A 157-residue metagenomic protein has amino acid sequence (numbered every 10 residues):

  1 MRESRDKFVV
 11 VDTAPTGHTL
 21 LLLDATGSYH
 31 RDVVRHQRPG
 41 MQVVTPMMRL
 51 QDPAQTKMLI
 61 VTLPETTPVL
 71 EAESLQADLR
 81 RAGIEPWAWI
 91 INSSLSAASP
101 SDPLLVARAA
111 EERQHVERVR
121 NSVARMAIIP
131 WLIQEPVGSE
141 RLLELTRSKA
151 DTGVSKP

Functional and structural regions predicted by a protein language model:
M1-S74: Phosphate/Mg2+-binding loops and adjacent switch elements in nucleotide/diphosphate-handling enzyme cores
Q51-T56, L63-P157: C-terminal lobe/tail of nucleotide-utilizing enzymes
